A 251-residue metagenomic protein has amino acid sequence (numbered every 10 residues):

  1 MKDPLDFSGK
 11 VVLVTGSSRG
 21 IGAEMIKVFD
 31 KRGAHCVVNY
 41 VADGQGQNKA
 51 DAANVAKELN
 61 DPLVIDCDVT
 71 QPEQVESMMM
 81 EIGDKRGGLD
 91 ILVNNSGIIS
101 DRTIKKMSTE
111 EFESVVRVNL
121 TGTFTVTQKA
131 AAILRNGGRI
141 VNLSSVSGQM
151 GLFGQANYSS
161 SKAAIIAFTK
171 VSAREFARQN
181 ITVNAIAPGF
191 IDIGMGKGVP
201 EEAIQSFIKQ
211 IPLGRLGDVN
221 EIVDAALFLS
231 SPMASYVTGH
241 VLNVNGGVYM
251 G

Functional and structural regions predicted by a protein language model:
K2-D3, M150, K209-Q210, L227 (+1 more regions): Short C-terminal tail/terminal secondary-structure segment of NAD(P)H-dependent dehydrogenase/reductase domains
S18-R19: Conserved glycine-rich cofactor-binding loop
D66-S77, T109, E221: The beta1-alpha1 cofactor-binding region of Rossmann-like NAD(H)/NADP(H)-dependent oxidoreductases
T103-I104, E111-E113, G196, F207: Substrate-binding pocket helix/loop in short-chain dehydrogenase/reductase
T127, S161, T169: Active-site helix of classical SDR
A132, R174-R178, S235: Alpha-helical segment proximal to the catalytic Tyr-Lys
S145: Residue(s) in the substrate-gating loop at a strand-loop-helix junction that position the organic substrate next
